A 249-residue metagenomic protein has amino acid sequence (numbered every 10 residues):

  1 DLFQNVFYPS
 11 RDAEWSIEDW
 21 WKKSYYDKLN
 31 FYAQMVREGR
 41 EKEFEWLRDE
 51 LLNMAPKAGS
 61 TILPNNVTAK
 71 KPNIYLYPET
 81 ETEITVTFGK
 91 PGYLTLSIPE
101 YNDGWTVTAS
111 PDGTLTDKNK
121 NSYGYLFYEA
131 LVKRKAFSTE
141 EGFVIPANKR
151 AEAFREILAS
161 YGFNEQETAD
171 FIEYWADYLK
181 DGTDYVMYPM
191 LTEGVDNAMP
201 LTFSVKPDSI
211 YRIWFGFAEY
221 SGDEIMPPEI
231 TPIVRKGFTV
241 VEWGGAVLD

Functional and structural regions predicted by a protein language model:
D1-G59: An amphipathic, hydrophobic-aromatic interaction surface with interspersed Lys/Arg that forms lipid/phosphate-bearing
A58-D249: Protease-labile, long low-complexity intrinsically disordered regions enriched in Pro/Ser/Thr
